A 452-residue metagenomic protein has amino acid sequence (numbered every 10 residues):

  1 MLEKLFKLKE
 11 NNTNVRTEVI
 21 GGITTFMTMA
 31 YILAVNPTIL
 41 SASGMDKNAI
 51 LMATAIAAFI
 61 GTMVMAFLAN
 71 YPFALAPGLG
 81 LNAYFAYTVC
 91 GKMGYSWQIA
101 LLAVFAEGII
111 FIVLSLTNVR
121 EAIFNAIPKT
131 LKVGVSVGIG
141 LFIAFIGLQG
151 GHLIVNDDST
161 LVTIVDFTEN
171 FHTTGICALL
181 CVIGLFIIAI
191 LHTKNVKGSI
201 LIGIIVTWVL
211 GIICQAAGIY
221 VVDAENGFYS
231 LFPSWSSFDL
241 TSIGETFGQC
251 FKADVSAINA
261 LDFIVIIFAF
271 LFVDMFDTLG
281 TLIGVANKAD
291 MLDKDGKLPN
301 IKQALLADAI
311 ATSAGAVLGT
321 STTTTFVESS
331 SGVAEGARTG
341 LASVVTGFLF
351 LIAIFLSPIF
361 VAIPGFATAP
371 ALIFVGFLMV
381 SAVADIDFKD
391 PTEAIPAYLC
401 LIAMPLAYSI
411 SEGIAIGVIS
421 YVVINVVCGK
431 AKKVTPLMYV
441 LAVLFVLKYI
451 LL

Functional and structural regions predicted by a protein language model:
M1-A49, V165-E169, I204-K302, F445-L447: Helix-loop-helix hairpins and the membrane-proximal interhelical loops of multi-pass alpha-helical transport proteins
L2-N36, A57, G78-Y87, G91-I139 (+1 more regions): Helix-loop-helix junctions within the multi-pass membrane cores of secondary transporters/permeases
V19, I39, I123, G198 (+3 more regions): Residue-level signature of catalytic and energy-coupling elements of molecular machines, predominantly ATP/GTP-dependent
I23-A30, M63, F67, A144 (+4 more regions): Hydrophobic/aromatic residues within the transmembrane alpha-helices of Major Facilitator Superfamily
G44-M63: Loop-to-helix transition at the N-terminal end of transmembrane alpha-helices
A58-L79, I110: Juxtamembrane transmembrane-helix boundary signature
M93-V209, I213, V344-L452: Membrane-embedded alpha-helical modules
